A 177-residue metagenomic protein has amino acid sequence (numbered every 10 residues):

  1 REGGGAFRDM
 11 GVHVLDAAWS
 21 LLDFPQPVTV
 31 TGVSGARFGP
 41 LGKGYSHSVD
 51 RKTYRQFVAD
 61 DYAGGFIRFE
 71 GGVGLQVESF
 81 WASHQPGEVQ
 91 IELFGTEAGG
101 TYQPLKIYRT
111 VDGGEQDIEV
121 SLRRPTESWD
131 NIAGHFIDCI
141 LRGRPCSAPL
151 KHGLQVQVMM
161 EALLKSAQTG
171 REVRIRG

Functional and structural regions predicted by a protein language model:
R1-G74, F80-Q85, K151: Rossmann-like dinucleotide-binding domain that binds NAD(P)(H)
E2-R8, E119-E127: A short glycine-threonine-serine/GTX helix/turn-capping micro-motif
V14-L15, W129-G134, M160-E161: A general structural signal for well-ordered alpha-helical segments in protein cores
E70, I137-G177: C-terminal helix-rich "cap/oligomerization" subdomain common to oxidoreductases
E70-G72, E97, G113: Glycine-centered tight beta-turn/hairpin loop motif at sheet-sheet or coil-to-beta transitions
E78-A82, F94-T96, R176-G177: Glycine-rich Rossmann NAD(P)(H)-binding loop
I91, L105-G114: Short polybasic amphipathic segments
Y102, L122-G134: Active-site loop of classical SDR/Rossmann-like NAD(P)-dependent oxidoreductases, centered on the catalytic Tyr-X3-Lys
